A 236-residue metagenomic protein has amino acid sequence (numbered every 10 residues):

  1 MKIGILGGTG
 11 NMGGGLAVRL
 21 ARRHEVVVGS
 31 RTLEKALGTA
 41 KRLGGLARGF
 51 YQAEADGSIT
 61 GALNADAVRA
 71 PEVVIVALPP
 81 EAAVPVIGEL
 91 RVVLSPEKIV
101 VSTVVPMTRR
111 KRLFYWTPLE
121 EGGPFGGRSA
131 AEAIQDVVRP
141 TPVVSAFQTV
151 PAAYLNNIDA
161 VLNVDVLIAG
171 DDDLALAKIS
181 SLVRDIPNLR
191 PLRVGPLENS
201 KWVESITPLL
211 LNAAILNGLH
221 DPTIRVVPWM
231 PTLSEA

Functional and structural regions predicted by a protein language model:
M1-G45, D185: NAD(P)+-binding Rossmann beta1-loop-alpha1 motif at the extreme N-terminus of oxidoreductases
L6, V164-A236: Active-site-lining helix/loop region of Rossmann-like oxidoreductase modules
L46-T60, R139-P142, L189: A short helix-to-beta-strand connector/capping loop
A53-I99, V104-R112: Rossmann-like NAD(P)-binding element
A82, V104-M107, V150-P151, D172 (+1 more regions): Glycine-rich beta-alpha junction loops
T103-P151: Rossmann-fold NAD(P)-binding glycine/threonine-rich loop
L113-G127, I158-L174: Short beta-strand and adjoining strand-loop segment in the mid-core of the Rossmann-like NAD(P)-dependent dehydrogenase
